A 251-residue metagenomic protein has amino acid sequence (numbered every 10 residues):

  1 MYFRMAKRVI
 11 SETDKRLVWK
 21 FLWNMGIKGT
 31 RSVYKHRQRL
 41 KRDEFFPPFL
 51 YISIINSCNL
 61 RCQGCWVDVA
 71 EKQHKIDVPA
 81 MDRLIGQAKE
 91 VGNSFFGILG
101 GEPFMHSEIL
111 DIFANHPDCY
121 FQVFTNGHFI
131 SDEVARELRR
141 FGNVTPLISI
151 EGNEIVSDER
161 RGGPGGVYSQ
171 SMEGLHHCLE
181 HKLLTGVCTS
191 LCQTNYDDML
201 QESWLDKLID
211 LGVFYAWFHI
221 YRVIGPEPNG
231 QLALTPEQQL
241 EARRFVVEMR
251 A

Functional and structural regions predicted by a protein language model:
Y2-R136, F141: Conserved alpha-helical substructure of the radical SAM core
Y51, W66-V67, V156-R160, G186 (+1 more regions): A short, mixed-charge helix-start or loop-turn motif at secondary-structure junctions
D68-K72, N153-V156, V223-P226: A short, flexible beta-alpha/helix-coil linker loop
D68-K75, E159-G166, Q231-L234: Short glycine-enriched, charge-decorated loop/helix-capping segments at active-site entrances that position
P79, S169, E237-L240: A generic "alpha-helical surface" signal
M81-I98, H106-I220: Radical SAM/AdoMet-radical enzyme domain recognition
Y221-A251: A C-terminal junction/extension of Radical SAM enzymes
